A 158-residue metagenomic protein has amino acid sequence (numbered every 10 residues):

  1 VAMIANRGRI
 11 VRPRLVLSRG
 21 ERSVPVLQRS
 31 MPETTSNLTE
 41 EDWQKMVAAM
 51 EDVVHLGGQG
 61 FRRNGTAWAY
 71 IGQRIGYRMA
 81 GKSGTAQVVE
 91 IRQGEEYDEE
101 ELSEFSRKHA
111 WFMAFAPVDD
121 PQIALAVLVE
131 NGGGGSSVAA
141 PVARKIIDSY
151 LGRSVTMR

Functional and structural regions predicted by a protein language model:
V1-T34, M50, V54-R158: Active-site beta-strand/loop architecture of penicillin-binding DD-peptidases
E40-E41: A structural-propensity feature for long, helix-poor, extended segments
